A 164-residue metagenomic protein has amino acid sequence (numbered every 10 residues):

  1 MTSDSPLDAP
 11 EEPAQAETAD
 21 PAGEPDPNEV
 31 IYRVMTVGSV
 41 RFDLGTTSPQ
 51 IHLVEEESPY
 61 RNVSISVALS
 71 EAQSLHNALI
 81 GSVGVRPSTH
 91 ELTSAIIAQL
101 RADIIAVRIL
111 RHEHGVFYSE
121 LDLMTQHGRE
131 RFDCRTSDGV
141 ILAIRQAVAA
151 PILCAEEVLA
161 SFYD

Functional and structural regions predicted by a protein language model:
T2-D164: Divalent-cation
